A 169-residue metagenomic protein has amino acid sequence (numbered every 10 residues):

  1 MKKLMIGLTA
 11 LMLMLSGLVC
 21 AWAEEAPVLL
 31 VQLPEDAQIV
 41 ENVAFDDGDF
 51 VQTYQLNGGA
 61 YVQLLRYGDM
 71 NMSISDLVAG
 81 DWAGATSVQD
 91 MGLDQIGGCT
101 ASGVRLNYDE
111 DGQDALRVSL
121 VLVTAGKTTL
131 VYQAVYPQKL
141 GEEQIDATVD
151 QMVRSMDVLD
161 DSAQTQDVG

Functional and structural regions predicted by a protein language model:
M1-L8: Positively charged n-region of N-terminal signal peptides that target proteins for export
L11-M12: Repetitive helical segments and hydrophobic/amphipathic motifs
L15-L29: Sec-dependent signal peptide cleavage junction
E25-D76, N107-D114: Secretory pathway targeting signatures of secreted, lumenal, and periplasmic proteins
L29, P34-Q38, Y132-G169: Surface-exposed amphipathic alpha-helical segments
L33-D36, L56-G59, G97-C99, L122-T129: Short, solvent-exposed coil/turn segments at beta-strand boundaries
E41, V78-W82, T86, V153-D160: Sec/Tat-exported extracytoplasmic proteins
A79-G126: Signature of long, low-cysteine stretches enriched in small and polar/charged residues
